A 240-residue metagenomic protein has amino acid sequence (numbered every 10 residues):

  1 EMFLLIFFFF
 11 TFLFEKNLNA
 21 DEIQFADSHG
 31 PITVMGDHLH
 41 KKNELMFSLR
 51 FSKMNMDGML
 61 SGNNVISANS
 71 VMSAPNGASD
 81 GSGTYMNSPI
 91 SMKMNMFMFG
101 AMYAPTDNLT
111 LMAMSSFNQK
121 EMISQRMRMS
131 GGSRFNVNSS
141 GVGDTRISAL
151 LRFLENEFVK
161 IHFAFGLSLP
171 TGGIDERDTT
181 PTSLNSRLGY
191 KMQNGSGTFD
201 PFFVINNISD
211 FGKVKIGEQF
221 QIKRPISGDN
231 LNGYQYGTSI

Functional and structural regions predicted by a protein language model:
E1-S28: Cleavable N-terminal export/targeting peptides
A20-K160, L169, S186-G195, D200-F203 (+1 more regions): Transmembrane beta-barrel domains of Gram-negative outer membranes and organellar outer membranes
M46, D178-T182: Surface-exposed extracellular loop regions of Gram-negative outer-membrane beta-barrel proteins, predominantly
R50-M54, S116-K120, R152, A164-D178 (+2 more regions): Short glycine-rich beta-strand segments
G58, M122, F158, I174 (+2 more regions): Intrinsically disordered, low-complexity acidic/polar segments
F199-I240: Aromatic-anchored, glycine/proline-accented short structural segments that stabilize local strand-turns or short
